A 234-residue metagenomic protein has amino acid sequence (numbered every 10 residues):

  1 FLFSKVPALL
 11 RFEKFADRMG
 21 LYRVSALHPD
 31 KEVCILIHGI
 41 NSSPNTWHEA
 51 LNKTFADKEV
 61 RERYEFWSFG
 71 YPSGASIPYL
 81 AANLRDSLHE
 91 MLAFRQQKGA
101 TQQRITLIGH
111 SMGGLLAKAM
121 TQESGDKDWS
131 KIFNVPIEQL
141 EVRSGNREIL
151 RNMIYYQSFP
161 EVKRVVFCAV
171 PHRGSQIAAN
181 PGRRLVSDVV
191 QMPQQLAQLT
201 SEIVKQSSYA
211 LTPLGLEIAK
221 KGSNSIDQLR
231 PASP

Functional and structural regions predicted by a protein language model:
F1-L36, S43-E49, E65-F69, E90-A100: Flexible, membrane-associating and regulatory peripheral segments of lipid-active enzymes
P7-G20, S25, T200-P234: Alpha/beta-hydrolase fold catalytic core
A26, K98-G99, Y155-S158, L229-P234: A general structural signal for short secondary-structure junctions and capping/turn motifs
C34-I40, F69-K221: Serine-dependent carboxylesterase/thioesterase catalytic core of lipase-like alpha/beta-hydrolase/SGNH enzymes
W47, L51, A81-L84: Amphipathic alpha-helical segments in well-structured domains
H48-Y64: Short amphipathic alpha-helix adjacent to the substrate-entry channel of hydrolases
K53-D57, N152-I154, D227-R230: Intrinsically disordered, low-complexity boundary segments flanking structured domains
